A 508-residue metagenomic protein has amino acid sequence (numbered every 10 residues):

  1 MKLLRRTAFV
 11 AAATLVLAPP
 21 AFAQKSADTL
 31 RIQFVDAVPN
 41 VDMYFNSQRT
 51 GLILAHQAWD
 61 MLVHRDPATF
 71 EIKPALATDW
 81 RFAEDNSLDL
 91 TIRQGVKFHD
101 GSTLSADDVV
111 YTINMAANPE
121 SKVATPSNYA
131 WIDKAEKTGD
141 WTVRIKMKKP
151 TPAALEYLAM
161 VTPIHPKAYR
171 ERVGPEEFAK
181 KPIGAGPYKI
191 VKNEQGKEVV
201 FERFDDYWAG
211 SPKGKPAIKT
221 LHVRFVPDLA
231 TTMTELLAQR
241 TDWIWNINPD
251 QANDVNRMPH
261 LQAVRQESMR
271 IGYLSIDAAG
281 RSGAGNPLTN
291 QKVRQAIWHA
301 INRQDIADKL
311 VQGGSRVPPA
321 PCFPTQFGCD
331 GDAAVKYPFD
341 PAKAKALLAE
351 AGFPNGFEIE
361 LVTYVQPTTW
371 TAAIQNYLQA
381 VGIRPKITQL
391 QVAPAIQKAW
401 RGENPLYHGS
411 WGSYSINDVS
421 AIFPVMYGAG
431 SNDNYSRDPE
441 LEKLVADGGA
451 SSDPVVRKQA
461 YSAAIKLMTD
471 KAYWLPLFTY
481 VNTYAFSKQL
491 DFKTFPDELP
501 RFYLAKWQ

Functional and structural regions predicted by a protein language model:
Q24-K25, R81, P126-A168, K192-E194: Surface-exposed binding/hinge segments that line and control ligand-binding clefts or catalytic entry sites
R31, S105-N114, D140-K146, G186-P187 (+5 more regions): Alpha-helical secondary-structure segments
Q33-E84, N114, I183: N-terminal lobe/hinge region of extracytoplasmic solute-binding protein
V38, E194, E198-V199, R203 (+4 more regions): Detector for C-terminal structural segments
D66-P67, E71, A159-P216, T220-H222 (+2 more regions): Gly/Pro-rich hinge or "lid" segments in bacterial periplasmic/extracellular proteins
T78-K122, T138, R144-K146, E235 (+1 more regions): Aromatic- and charge-enriched surface segment that lines or borders ligand/interaction sites
E176, D206-D254, R384-K386: Ligand-site clamp/hinge motif
Y188, G283-A284, R316-E350, T369: Structural transition elements
